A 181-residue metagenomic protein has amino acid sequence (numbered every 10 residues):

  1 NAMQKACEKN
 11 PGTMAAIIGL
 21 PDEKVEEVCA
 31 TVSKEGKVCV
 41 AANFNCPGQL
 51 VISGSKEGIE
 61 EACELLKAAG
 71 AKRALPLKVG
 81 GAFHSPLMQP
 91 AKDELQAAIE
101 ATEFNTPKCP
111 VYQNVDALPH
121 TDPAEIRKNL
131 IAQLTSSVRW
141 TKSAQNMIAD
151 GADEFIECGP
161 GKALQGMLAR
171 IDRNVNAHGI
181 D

Functional and structural regions predicted by a protein language model:
N1-S136: Alpha/beta catalytic cores of group-transfer enzymes, especially the acyltransferase/condensing modules of polyketide
A97-D181: Acyltransferase/transacylase module recognition
